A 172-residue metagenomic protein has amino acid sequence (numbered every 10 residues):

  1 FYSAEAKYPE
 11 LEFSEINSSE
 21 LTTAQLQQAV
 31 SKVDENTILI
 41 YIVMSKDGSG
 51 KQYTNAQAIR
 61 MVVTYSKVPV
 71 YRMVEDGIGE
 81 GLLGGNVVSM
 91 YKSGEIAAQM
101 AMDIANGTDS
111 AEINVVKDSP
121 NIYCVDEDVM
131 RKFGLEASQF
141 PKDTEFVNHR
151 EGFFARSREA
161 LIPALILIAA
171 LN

Functional and structural regions predicted by a protein language model:
F1-E5, V115-E127: An alpha-beta-alpha
Y2-A4, P9-I113: Membrane-proximal low-complexity regions enriched in glycine and acidic/polar residues
N17, D109, E136, G152-F154 (+1 more regions): Short, solvent-exposed coil/turn linker segments
N17-S19, V74, S119, P141 (+1 more regions): Residues at the C-termini of beta-strands that transition into short coil/loop
G50, S89, K117, N121 (+1 more regions): A general boundary/transition motif marking the beginning of the first structured unit of a protein
I113-V115, F146: Short clusters of hydrophobic/aromatic residues that line enzyme substrate/ligand-binding pockets
Y123, E127-F154: Juxtamembrane amphipathic/hinge helix adjacent to a transmembrane helix
N148-N172: Alpha-helical transmembrane signal-anchor helices
